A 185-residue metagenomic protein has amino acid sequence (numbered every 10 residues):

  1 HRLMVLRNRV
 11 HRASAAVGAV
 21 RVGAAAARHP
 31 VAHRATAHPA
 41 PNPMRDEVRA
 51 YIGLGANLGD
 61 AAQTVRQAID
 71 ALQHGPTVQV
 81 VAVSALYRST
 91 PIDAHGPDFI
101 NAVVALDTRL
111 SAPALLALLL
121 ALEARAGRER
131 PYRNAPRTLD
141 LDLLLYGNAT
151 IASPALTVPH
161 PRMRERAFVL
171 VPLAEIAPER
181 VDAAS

Functional and structural regions predicted by a protein language model:
H1-A16: Extreme N-terminal basic, low-complexity initiation segments that serve as generic localization/processing leaders
A19, G23-A25: Intrinsic, low-complexity polybasic segments
N42, T77, S89-I100, P113-L116 (+1 more regions): Flexible, gly/pro- and Lys/Arg-enriched active-site loops
E47-Y51: Extreme N-terminal starter segment of soluble prokaryotic enzymes
A56, V104-T108, L145-N148: Short beta-strand-to-loop capping motifs
N57, V83, P172: Residue-level signal for inorganic ion chemistry
D60-A62: Short N-terminal binding/cap micro-motifs at the start of the first secondary-structure element
V65-S111: Short, surface-exposed acidic-centric catalytic microdomains
